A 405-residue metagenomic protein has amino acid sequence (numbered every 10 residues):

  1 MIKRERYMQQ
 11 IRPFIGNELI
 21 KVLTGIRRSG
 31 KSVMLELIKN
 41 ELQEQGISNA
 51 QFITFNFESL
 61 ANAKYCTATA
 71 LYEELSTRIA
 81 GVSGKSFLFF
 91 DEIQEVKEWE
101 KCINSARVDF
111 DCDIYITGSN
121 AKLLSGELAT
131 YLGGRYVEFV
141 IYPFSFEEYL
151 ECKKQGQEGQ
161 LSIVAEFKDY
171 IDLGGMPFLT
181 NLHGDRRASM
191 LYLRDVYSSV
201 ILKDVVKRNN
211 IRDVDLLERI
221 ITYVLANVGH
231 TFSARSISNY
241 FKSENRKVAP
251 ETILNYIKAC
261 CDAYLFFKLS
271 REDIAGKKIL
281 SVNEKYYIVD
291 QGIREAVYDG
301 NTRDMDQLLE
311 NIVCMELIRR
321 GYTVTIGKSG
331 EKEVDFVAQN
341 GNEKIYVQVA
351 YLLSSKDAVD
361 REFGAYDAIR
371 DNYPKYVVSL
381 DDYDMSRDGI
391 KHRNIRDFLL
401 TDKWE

Functional and structural regions predicted by a protein language model:
I2-G16: Pre-Walker A adenine-sensing motif
L23: Hydrophobic anchor at the beta1->P-loop junction of P-loop NTPases
K31: Conserved lysine of the Walker
M34, I38: Hydrophobic positions on the alpha1 helix immediately C-terminal to the Walker A/P-loop
T54-G84: Short glycine-rich substrate-engagement loop in P-loop NTPases that contacts/grips substrate
A121, G126-T231, Y264: Interdomain motor-coupling "hinge/lid" segment immediately C-terminal to the ATP-binding subdomain of NTP-driven enzymes
R186-K344: Accessory nucleic acid-recognition modules appended to NTPase machines
G327, Y351-R396: Catalytic cores of nucleic-acid endonucleases
